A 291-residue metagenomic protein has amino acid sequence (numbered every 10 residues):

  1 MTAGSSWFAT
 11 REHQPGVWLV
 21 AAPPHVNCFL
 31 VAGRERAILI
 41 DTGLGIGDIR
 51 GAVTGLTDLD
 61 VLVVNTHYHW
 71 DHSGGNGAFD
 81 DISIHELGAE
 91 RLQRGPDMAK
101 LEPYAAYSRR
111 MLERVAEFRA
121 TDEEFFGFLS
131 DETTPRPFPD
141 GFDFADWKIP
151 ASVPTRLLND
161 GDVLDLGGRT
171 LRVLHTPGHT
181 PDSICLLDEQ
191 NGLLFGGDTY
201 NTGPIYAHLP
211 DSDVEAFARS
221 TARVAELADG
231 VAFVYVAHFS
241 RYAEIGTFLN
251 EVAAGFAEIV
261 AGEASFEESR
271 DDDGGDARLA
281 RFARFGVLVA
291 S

Functional and structural regions predicted by a protein language model:
M1-T2, M98, P135-P139, G203 (+1 more regions): Accessory terminal helices/loops
G4-G55, L186-N201: Conserved beta-strand hairpin/beta-sheet module of binuclear metal-dependent hydrolase folds, prominently
G4-S6, P24-N27, D48-A52, Y68-W70 (+3 more regions): A generic local structural motif
T10-P15, G141-W147, G167-R169: Short Pro/Gly-enriched beta-strand edge/turn motifs at strand-loop
E12, L19, N65, S83-E86 (+3 more regions): Structural signal for conserved beta-strand scaffold positions within catalytic alpha/beta enzyme cores
V17-V20, R94-G95, A99-L101, A280: Generic recognition of long tandem-repeat/solenoid scaffolds
A37, L44-I46, D146-I149, R156 (+3 more regions): Metallo-beta-lactamase
D48-V163, T202, E251-G262: Active-site HxH/HxHxD metal-binding segment of metal-dependent hydrolases
